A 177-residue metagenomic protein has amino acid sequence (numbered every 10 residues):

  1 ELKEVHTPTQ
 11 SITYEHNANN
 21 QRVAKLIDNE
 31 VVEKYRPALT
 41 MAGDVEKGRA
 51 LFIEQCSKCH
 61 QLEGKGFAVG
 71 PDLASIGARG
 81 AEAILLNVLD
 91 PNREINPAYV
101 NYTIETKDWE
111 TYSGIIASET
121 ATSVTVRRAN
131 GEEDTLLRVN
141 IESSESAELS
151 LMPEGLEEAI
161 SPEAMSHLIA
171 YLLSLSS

Functional and structural regions predicted by a protein language model:
E1-L26, E33: Short secondary-structure transition motifs
N17-N19, V45, T106, R128: Short, acidic, Ser/Thr-enriched surface-loop or helix-capping motifs
I27-L51, F67-V69, G80-A81, W109 (+2 more regions): Electrostatic cytochrome c docking/interface patches
I27-P37, A83-T106: Small beta-barrel nucleic-acid-binding modules, principally OB-folds
G48-E63, L73, L168-L175: The canonical Cys-X-X-Cys-His
G66-D90, Y102-S146: Gly/Gly-Pro-rich "capping" loops immediately C-terminal to redox-active cysteine motifs in periplasmic/lumenal
G155-S177: Long, low-complexity intrinsically disordered regions
